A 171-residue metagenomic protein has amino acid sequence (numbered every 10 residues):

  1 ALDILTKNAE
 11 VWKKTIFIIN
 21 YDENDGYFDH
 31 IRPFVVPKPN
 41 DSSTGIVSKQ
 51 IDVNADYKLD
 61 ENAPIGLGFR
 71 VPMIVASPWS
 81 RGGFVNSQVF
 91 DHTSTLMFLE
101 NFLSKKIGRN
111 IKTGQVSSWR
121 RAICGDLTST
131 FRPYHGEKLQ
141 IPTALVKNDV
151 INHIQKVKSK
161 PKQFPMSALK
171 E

Functional and structural regions predicted by a protein language model:
A1-E171: N-terminal pro-sequences and low-complexity stem/linker regions of secreted or lumenal proteins
